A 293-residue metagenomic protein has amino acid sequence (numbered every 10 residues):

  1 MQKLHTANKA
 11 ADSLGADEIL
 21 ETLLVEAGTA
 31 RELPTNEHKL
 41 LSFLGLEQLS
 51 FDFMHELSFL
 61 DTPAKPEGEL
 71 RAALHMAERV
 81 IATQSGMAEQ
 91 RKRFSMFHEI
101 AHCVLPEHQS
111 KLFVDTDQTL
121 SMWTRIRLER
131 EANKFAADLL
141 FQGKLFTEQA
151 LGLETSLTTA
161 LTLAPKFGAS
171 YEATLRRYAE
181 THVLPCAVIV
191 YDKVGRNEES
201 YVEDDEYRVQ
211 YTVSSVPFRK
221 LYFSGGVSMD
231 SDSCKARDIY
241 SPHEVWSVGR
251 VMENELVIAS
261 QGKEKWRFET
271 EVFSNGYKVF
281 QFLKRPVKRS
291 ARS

Functional and structural regions predicted by a protein language model:
M1-S293: Active-site hotspot residues in diverse enzymes, especially metal/ion-binding acidic/histidine motifs
